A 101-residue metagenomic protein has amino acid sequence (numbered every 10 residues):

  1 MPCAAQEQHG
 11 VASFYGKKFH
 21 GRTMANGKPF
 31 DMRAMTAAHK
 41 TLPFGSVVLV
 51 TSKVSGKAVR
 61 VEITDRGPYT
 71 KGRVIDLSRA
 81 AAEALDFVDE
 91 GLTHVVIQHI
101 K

Functional and structural regions predicted by a protein language model:
M1-K101: Secreted/periplasmic proteins
